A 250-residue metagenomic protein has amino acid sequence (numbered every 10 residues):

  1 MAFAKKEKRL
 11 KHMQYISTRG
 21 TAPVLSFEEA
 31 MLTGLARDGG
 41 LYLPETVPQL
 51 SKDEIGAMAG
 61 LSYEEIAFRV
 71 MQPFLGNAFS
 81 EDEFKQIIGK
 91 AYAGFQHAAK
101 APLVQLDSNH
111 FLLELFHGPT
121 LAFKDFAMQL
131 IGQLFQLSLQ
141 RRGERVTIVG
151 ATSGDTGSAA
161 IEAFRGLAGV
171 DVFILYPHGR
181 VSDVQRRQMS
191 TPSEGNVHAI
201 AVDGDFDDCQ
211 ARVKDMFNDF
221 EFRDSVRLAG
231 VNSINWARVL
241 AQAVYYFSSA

Functional and structural regions predicted by a protein language model:
A2-A250: PLP-dependent amino-acid enzyme catalytic core
